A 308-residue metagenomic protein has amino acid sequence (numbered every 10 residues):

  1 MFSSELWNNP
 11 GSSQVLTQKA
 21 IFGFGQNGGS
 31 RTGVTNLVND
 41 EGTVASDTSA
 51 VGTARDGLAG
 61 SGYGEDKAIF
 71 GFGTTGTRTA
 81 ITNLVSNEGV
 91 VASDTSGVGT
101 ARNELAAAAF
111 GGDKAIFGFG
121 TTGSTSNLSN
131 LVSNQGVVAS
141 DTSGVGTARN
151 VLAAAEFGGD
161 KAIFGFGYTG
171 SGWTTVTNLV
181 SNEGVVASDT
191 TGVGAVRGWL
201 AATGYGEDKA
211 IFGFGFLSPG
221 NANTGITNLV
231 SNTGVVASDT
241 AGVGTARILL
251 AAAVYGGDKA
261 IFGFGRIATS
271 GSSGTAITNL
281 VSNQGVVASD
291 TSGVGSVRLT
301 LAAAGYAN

Functional and structural regions predicted by a protein language model:
M1-N308: Polar, enzyme-active/binding microenvironments
